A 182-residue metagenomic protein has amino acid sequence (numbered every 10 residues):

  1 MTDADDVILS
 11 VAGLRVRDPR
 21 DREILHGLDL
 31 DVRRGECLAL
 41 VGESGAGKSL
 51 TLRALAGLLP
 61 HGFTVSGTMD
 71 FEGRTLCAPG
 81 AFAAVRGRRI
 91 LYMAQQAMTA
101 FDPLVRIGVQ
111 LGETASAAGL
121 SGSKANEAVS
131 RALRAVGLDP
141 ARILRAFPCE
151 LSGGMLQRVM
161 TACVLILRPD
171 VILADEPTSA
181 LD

Functional and structural regions predicted by a protein language model:
L9, L25-G27: Conserved structural motif at the start of ABC-family nucleotide-binding domains
V41-E43: The feature captures the beta-strand-to-loop junction immediately N-terminal to the Walker
G62, T75-L91, V109, A117: ABC ATPase NBD coupling module
Q96, P103-S116: Q-loop/switch helix immediately C-terminal to the Walker
F147-L151, M155: Conserved ABC ATPase signature
I166-D170: A short, proline-enriched helix->beta-strand linker immediately N-terminal to the Walker B motif in ABC-type P-loop
I172-D175: Catalytic Walker B motif of ABC-type/P-loop ATPase nucleotide-binding domains
